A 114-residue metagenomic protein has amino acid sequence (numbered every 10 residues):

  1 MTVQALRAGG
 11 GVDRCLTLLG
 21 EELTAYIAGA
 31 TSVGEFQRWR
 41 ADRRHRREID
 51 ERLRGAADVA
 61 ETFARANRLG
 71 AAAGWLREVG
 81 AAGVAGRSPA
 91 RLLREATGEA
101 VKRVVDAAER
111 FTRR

Functional and structural regions predicted by a protein language model:
M1-R114: Non-transmembrane "mature" sequence context
